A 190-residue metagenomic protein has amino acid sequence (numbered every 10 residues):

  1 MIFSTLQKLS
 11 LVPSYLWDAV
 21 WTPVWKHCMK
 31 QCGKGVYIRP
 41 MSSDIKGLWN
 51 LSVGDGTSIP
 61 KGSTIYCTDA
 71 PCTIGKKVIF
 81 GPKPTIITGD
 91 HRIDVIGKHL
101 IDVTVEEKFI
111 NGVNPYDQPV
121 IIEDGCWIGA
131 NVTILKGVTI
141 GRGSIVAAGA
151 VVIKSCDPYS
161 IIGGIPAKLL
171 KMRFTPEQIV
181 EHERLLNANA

Functional and structural regions predicted by a protein language model:
M1-I45, N189-A190: Extended, small-residue-rich solenoid/repeat segments and analogous flexible loops that form exposed scaffolds
M41-V53, S58-K136, I165, R173-F174 (+1 more regions): Flexible, glycine/small-residue-enriched loop-and-beta-strand segment within the central core of proteins
V138, A150, C156, I165: Short beta-to-alpha loop/turn elements within the nucleotide-binding domains of ABC transporters
G141-S144, D157-Y159: Conserved catalytic segment of ABC-fold P-loop ATPases
K154, K171: Short helix N-cap motif at coil->helix boundaries in the Bergerat
I162: Conserved active-site beta-strand element of glycosyltransferases/polysaccharide synthases
I179-A190: Acidic/histidine-enriched, glycine/proline-rich intrinsically disordered or flexible terminal extensions
